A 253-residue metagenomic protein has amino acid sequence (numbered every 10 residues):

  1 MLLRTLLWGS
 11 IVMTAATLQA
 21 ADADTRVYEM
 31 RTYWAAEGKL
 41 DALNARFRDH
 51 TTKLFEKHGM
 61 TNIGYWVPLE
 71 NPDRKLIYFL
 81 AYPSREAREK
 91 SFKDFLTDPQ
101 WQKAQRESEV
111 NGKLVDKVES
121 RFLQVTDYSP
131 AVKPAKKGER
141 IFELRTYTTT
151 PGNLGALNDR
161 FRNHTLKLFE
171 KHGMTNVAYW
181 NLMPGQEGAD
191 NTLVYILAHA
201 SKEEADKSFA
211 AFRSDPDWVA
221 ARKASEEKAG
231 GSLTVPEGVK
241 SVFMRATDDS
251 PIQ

Functional and structural regions predicted by a protein language model:
R4-A15: Bacterial N-terminal signal peptides
Q19-Q253: Short S/T/G/P-rich N-terminal loop/turn motif that feeds into the first structured element of a domain
